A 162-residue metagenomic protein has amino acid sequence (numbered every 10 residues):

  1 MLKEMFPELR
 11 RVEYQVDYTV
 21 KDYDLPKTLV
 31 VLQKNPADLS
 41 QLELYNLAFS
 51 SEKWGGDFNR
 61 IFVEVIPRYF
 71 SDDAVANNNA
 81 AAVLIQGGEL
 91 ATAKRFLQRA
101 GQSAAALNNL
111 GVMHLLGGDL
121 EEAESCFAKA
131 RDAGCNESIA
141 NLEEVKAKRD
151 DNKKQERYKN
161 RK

Functional and structural regions predicted by a protein language model:
M1-K162: N-terminal targeting segments with Sec-dependent signals, encompassing both cleavable signal peptides and non-cleavable
